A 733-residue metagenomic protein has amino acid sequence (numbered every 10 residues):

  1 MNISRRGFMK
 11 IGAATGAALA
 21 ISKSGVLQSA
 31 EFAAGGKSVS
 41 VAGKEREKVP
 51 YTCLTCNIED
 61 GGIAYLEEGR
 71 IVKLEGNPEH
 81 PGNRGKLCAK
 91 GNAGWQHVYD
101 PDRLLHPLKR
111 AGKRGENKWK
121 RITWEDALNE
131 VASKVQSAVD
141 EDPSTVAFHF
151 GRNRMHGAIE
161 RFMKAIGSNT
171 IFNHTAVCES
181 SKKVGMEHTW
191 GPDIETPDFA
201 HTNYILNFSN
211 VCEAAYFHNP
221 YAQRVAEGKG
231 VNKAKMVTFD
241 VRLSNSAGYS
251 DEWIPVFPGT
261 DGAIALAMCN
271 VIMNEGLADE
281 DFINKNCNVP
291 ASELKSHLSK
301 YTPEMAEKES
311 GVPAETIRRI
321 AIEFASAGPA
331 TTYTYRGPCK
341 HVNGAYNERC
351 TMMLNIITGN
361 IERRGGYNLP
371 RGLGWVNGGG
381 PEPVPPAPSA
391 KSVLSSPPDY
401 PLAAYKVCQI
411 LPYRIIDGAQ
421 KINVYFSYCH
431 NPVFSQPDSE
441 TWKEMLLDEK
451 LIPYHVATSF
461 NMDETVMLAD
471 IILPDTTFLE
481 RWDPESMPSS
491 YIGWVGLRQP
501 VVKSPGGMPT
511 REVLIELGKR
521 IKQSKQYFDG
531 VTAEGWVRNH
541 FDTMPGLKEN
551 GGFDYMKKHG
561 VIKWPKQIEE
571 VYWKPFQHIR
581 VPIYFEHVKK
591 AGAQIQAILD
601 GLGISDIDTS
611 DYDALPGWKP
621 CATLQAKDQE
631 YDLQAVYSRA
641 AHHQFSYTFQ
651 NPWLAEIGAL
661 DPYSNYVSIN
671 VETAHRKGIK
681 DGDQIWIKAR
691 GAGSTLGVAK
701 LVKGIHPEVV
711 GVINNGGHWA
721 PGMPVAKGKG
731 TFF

Functional and structural regions predicted by a protein language model:
M1-E275, P313, F426-C429, L517 (+6 more regions): N-terminal export/assembly segments and adjacent metallocofactor-ligating motifs of anaerobic energy-metabolism
R110-W124, E275-A314, P500-I598, D683: N-terminal leader/propeptide and maturation segments of large enzyme subunits in energy/redox metabolism and hydrolases
K113-G115, F208-S209, Y249-S250, K300-M305 (+2 more regions): Flexible glycine/proline-enriched surface loops and loop-helix/loop-strand junctions
I159-F239, G262-L266, M352-L468, T476-D483 (+2 more regions): Extended redox/cofactor-interaction regions of prokaryotic respiratory oxidoreductases
M268, N288-V407: Active-site phosphate/pyrophosphate-binding segments
D279-D281, I317, T331-T332, N360-P370 (+6 more regions): Acidic/polar loop patches that form or flank catalytic/metal-binding clefts of enzymes that bind anionic ligands
H341, V501, M508-P565, N651-S668 (+1 more regions): Long, contiguous, secondary-structure-rich segments that constitute the structural scaffold of globular domains
L479-K503, G518: Glycine/threonine-rich phosphate-binding loop and adjacent beta-strand/alpha-helix elements that clamp
